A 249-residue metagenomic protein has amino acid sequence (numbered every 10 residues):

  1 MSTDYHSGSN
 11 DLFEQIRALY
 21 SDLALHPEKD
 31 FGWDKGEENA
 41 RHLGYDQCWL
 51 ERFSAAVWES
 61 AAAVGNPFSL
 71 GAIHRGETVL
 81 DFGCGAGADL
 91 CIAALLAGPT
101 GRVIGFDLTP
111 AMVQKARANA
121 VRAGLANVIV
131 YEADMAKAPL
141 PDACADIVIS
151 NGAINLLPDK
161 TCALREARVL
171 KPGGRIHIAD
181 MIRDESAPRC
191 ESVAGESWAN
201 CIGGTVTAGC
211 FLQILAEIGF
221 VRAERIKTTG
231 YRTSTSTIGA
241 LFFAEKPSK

Functional and structural regions predicted by a protein language model:
M1-L43: N-terminal auxiliary segments of SAM/dcSAM-dependent transferases
E37-T78, I92-L96: Conserved alpha-helix/loop element of class I SAM-dependent methyltransferases that forms part of the SAM/SAH-binding
R75, A136-I147: A short acidic, Gly/Pro-enriched loop at the edge of an enzyme's catalytic core that lines a small-molecule cofactor
T109-A111: Conserved SAM/SAH-binding beta-strand->alpha-helix loop
A123-A136: Conserved SAM-binding strand-loop segment of SAM-dependent methyltransferases
T161-R175: A short glycine-rich, Lys/Arg-flanked "PGG" loop and its adjoining helix->strand segment in the class I
R183-I202: Short, glycine-/aromatic-enriched active-site segment of Class I SAM-dependent methyltransferases
G203-G219: Short alpha-helix
